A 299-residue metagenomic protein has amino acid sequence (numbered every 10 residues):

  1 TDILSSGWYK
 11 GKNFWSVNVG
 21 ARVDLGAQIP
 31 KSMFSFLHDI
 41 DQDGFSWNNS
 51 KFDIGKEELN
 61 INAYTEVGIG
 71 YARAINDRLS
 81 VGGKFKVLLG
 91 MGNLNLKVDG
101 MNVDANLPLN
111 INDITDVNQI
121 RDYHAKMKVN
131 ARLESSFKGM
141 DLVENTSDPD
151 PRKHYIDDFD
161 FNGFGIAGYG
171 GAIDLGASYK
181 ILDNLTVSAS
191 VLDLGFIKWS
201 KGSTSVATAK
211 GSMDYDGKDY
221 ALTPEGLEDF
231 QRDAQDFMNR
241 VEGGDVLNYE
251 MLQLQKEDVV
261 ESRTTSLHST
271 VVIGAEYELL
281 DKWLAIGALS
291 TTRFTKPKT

Functional and structural regions predicted by a protein language model:
T1-A27: N-terminal, post-signal peptide beta-strand-biased segments of exported outer-membrane/organellar beta-barrel and other
P30: Charged, often glycine-rich, active-site loop that binds/positions anionic groups
M33-F36, Q42-T299: Outer-membrane beta-barrel porins/channels
